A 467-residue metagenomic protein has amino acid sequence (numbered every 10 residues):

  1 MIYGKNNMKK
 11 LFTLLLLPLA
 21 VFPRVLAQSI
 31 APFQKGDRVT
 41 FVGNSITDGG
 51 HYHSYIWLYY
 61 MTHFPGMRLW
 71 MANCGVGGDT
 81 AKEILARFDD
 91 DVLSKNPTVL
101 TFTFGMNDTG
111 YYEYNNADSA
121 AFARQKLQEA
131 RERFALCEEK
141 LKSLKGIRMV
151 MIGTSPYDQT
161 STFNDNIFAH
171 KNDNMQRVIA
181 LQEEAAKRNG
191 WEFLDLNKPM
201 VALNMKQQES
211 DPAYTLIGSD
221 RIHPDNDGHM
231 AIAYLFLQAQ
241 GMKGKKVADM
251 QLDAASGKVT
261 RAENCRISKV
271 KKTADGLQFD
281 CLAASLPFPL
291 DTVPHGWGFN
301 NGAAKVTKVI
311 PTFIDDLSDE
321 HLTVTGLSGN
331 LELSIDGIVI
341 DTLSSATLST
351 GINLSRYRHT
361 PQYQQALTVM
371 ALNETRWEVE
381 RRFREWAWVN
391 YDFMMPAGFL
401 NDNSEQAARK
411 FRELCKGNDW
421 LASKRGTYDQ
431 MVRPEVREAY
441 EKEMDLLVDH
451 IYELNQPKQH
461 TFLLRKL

Functional and structural regions predicted by a protein language model:
M1-I30: Bacterial Sec-dependent N-terminal signal peptides
M8, F33, S54-W70, D79 (+2 more regions): Alpha-helical cap/lid subdomain in secreted, periplasmic, or secretory-pathway luminal O-acyl-processing enzymes
Q28-V39: Membrane/wall-proximal cationic-aromatic binding patches
D37-H51, G77-T80: Catalytic nucleophile-elbow at a beta strand-turn-alpha helix junction centered on a G-D-S/GDSL motif, marking
